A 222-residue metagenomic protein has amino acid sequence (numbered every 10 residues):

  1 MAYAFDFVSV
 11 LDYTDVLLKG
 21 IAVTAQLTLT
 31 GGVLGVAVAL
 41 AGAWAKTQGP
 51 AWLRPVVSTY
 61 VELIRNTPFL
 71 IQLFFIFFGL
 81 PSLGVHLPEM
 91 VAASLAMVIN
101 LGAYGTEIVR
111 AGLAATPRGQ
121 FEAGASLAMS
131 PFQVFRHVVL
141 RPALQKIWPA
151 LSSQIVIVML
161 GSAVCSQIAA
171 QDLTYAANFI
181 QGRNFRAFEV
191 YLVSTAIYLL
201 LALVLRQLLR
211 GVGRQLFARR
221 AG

Functional and structural regions predicted by a protein language model:
M1-G222: Transmembrane alpha-helices and adjacent helix-loop boundaries
